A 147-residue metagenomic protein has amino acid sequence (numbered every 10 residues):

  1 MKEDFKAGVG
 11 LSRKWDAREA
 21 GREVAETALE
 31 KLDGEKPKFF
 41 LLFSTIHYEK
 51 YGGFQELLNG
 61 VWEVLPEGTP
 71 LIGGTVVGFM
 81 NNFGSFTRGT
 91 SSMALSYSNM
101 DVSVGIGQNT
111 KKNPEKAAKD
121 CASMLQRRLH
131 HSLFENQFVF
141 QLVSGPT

Functional and structural regions predicted by a protein language model:
M1-T147: Cofactor- and metal-binding active-site motifs of prokaryotic enzymes that mediate redox/radical or nucleophilic
